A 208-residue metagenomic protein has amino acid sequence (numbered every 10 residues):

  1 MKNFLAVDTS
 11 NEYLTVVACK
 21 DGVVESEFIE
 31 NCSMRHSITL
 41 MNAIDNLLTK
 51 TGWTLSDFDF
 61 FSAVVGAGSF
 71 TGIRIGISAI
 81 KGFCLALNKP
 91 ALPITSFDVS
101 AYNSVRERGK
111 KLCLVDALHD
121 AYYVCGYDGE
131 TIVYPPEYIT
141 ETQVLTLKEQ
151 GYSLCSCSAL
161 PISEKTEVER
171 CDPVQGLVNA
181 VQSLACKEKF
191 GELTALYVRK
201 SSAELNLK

Functional and structural regions predicted by a protein language model:
M1-A63: N-terminal beta-alpha supersecondary unit
M1-V23, L92-K208: Oxyanion-binding and handling regions
S37, M41, I80, V174-V178: A general structural signal for well-ordered alpha-helical segments in protein cores
T39, R74-I75, R106: Generic recognition of short, well-ordered alpha-helical segments
I44, A79-F83, A101, V181: Buried hydrophobic packing segments
S56-V65, G151-A159: Short glycine-rich phosphate-binding loop at a beta-alpha junction
F60-S96: DPxDG-like acidic metal-binding loop motif
